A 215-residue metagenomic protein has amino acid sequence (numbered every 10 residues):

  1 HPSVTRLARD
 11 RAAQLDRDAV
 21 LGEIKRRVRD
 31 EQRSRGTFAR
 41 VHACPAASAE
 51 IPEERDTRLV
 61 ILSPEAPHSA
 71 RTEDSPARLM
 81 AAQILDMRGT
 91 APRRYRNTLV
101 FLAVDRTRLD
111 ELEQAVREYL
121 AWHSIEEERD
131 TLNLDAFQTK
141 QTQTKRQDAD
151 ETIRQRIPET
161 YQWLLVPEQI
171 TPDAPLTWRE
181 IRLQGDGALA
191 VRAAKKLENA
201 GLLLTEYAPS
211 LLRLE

Functional and structural regions predicted by a protein language model:
H1-E215: Extended alpha-helical scaffold and adjacent linker segments that couple domains and build interaction/assembly
